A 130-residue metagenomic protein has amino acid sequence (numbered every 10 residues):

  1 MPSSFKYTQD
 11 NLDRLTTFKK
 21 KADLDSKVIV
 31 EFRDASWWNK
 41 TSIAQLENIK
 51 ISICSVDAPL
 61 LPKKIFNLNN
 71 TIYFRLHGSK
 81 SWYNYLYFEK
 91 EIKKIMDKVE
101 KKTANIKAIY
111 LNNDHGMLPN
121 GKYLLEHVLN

Functional and structural regions predicted by a protein language model:
M1-N130: Residues lining hydrophobic/aromatic ligand-binding pockets adjacent to catalytic sites
